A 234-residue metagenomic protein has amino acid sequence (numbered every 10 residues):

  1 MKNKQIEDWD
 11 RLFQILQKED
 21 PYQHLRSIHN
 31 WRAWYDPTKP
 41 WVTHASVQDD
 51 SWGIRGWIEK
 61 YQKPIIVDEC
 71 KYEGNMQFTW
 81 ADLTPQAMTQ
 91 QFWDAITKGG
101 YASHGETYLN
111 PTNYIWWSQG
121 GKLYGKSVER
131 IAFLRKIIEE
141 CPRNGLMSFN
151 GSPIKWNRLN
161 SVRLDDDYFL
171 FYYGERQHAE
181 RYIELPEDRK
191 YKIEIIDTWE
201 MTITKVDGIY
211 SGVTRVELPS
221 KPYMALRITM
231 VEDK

Functional and structural regions predicted by a protein language model:
M1, H29-R32, V47-D50, D68-Y72 (+3 more regions): Active-site-proximal beta-strand/loop segments in catalytic clefts of secreted hydrolases
M1-P64: Active-site neighborhood of glycoside hydrolase catalytic domains
K4-D8, L83-A87, K126: Soluble or luminal CAZymes and related metallo-dependent hydrolases
L25-I28, T43-V47, P64-E69, D94-T97 (+2 more regions): Structural recognition of the beta-strand scaffold that forms the well-ordered cores of secreted hydrolase catalytic
I28, R32, R55-Q90, N110-Y114: Active-site clefts of carbohydrate-active enzymes
V42-S46, L83-T84, G120-K122: Short, hinge-like loop/turn segments at secondary-structure boundaries
G74-N75, M88-D207, P219-K234: Aromatic- and carboxylate-lined catalytic core of secreted/periplasmic carbohydrate-active enzymes
